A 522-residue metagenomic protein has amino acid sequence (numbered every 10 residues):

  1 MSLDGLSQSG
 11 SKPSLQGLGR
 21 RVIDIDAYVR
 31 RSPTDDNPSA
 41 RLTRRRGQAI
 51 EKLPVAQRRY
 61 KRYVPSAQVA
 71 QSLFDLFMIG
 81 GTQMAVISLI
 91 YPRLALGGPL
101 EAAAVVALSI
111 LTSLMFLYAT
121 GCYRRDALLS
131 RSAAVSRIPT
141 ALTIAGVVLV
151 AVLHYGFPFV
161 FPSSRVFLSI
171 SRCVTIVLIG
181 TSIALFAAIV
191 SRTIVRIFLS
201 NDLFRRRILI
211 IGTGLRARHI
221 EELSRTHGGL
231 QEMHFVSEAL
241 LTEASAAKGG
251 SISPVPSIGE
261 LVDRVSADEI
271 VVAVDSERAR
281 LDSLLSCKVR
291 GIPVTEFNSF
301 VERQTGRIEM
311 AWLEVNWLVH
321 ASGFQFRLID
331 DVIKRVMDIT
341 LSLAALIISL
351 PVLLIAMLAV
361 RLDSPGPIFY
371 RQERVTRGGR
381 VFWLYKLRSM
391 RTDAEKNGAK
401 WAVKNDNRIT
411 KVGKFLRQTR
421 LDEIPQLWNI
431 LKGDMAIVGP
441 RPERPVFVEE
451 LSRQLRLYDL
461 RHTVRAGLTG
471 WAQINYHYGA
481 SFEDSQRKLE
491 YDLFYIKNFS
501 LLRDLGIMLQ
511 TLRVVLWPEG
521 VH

Functional and structural regions predicted by a protein language model:
M1-M78, T82, V190-L350: N-terminal hydrophobic signal-anchor/signal peptide
S2-L203, H522: Signature of alpha-helical transmembrane segments in polytopic membrane proteins
I138-L142, F204-E222, P367-M390, T410: Membrane-cytosol interface motif
S237, L241-S245, N298-R303, R307-E309 (+2 more regions): Short, glycine-rich, amphipathic interfacial segments at transmembrane boundaries or analogous
D330-A394, N429, L501, G506-H522: A hydrophobic, helix-centered structural microdomain
A402-R465, I507-V515: A short, structured surface patch at a secondary-structure boundary
T410, R453-H522: C-terminal terminal-structure detector
